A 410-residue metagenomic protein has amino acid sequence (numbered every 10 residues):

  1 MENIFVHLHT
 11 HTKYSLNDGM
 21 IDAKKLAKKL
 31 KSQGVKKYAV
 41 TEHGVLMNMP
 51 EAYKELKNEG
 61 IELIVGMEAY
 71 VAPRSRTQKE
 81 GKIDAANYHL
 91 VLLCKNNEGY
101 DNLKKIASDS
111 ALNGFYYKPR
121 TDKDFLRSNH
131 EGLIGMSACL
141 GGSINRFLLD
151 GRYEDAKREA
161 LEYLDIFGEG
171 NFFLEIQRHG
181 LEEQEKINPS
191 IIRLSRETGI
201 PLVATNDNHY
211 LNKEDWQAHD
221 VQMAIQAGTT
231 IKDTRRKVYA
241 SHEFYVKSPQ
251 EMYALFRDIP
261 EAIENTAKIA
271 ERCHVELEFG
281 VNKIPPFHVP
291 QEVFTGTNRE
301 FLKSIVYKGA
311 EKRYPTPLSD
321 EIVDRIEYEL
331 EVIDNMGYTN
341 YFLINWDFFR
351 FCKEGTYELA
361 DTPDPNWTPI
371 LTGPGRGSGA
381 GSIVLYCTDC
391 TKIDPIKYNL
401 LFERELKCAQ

Functional and structural regions predicted by a protein language model:
M1-Q410: Phosphodiester-processing cores and adjacent nucleic acid-binding clamps
